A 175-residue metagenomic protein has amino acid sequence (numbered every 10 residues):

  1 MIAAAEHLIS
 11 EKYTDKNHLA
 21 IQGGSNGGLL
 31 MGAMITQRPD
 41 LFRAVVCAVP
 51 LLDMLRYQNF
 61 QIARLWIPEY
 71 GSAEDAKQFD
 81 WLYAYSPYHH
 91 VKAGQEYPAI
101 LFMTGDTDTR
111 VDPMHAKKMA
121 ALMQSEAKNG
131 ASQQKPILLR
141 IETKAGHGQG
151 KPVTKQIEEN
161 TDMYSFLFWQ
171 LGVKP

Functional and structural regions predicted by a protein language model:
M1-P175: Active-site-proximal cap/loop segments of hydrolase catalytic domains
